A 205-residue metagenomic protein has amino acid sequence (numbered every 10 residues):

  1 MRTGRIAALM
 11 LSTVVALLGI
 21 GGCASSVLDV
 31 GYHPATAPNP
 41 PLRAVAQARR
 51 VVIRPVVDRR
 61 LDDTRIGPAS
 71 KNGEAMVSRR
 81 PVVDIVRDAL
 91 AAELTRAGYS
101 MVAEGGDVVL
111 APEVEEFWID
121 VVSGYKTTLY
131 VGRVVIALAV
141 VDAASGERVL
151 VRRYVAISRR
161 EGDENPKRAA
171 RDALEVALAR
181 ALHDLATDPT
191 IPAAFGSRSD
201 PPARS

Functional and structural regions predicted by a protein language model:
M1-C23: Sec-dependent bacterial lipoprotein signal peptides
G21-D84, T187-S205: A structural "domain/chain start" motif
A24-Y32, A97-V149, R159-E164: Surface-exposed short loop/turn segments
P55-L61, E113-I119, Y154-I157: Generic short beta-strand segments
R65-P81, A144-F195: Short secondary-structure boundary motifs at beta->alpha junctions and helix caps
M76-S100: Mid-chain, structured segments of secreted extracytoplasmic proteins
